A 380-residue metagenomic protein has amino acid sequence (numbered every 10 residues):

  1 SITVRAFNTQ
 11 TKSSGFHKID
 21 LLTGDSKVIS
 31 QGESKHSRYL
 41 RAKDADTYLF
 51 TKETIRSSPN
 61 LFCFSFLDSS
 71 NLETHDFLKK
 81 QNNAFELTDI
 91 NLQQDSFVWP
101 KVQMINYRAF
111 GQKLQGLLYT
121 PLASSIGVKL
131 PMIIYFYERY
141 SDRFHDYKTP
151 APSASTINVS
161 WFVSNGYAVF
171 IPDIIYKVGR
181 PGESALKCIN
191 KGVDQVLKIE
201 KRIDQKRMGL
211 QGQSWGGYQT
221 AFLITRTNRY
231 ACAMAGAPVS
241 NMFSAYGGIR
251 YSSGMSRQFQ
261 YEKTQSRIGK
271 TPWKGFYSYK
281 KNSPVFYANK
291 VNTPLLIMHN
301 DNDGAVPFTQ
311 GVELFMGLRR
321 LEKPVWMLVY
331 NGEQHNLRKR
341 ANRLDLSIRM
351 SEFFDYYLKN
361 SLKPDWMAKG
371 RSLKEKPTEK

Functional and structural regions predicted by a protein language model:
R5, S13-S124, V128, P152 (+3 more regions): Non-catalytic accessory segments flanking enzyme active sites
T11-S13, S58-P59, D142-F144, F243 (+1 more regions): Glycine/Thr-rich phosphate-binding loops of Rossmann-like dinucleotide-binding domains
P131-Y135, V169: Hydrophobic beta-strand anchors of alpha/beta hydrolase catalytic cores
F136-Y137, H299: The conserved beta1-alpha1 loop
Y140-D142, V169: Serine-hydrolase catalytic-loop signature spanning alpha/beta hydrolases and amidase-signature enzymes
T149-K380: Active-site-proximal cap/loop segments of hydrolase catalytic domains
